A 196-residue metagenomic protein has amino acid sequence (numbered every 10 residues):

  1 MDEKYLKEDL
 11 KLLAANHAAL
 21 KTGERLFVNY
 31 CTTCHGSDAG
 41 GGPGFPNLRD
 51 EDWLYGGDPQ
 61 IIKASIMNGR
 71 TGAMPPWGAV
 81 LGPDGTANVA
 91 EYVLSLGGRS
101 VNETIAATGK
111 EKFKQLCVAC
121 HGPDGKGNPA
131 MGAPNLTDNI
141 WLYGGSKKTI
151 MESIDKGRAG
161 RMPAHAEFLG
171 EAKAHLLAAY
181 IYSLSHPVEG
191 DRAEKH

Functional and structural regions predicted by a protein language model:
M1-E8, G190-H196: N-terminal export/targeting leaders of redox proteins
M1-K4, K11-R25, T33, S37-G44 (+7 more regions): Extended surface/linker regions that mediate inter-domain or inter-protein docking in multi-component redox
E8-L10, Q115: Short acidic/polar alpha-helix capping motifs at helix-coil junctions
L10, A39, W53, G98-V101: Short, flexible helix-adjacent loops and helix caps
N16-S37, K63-A64, N68, V101-G127 (+3 more regions): Sequence/structural segment immediately N-terminal to covalent heme-attachment motifs in c-type and related
P43, R49-G98, N128-H186: Extracytoplasmic electron-transfer domains, predominantly the class I c-type cytochrome c fold
